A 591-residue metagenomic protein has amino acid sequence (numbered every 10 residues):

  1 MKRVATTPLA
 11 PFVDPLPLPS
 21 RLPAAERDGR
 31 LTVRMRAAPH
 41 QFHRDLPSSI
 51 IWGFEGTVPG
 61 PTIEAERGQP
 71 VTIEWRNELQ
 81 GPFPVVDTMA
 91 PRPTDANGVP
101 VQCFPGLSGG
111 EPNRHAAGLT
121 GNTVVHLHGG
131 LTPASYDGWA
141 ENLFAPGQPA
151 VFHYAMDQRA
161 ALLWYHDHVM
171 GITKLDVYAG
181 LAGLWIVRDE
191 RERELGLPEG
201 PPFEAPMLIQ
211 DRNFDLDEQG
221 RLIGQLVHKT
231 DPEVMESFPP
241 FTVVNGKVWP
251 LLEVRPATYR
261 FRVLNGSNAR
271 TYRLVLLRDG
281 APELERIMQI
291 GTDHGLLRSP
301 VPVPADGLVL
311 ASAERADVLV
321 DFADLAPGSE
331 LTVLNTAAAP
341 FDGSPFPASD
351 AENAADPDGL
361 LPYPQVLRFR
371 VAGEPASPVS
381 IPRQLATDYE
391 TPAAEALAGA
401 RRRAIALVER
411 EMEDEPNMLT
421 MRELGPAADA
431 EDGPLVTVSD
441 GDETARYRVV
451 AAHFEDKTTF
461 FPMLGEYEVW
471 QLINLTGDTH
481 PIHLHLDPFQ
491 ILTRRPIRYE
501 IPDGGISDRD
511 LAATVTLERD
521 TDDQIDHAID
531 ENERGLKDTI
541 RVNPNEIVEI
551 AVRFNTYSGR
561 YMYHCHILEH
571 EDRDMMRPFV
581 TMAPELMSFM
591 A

Functional and structural regions predicted by a protein language model:
M1-H126, L131-S135, W139-F144, P149-V151 (+7 more regions): N-terminal, post-signal-peptide metal-ligating segments of extracellular/periplasmic oxidoreductases, dominated by
V33, I73, V125, D167 (+7 more regions): Divalent metal-coordination and catalytic microenvironments
R44, P82-P91, A179, R270-L277 (+2 more regions): Short, hydrophobic/aromatic beta-strand segments
A65, N77, M156, L264-S267 (+5 more regions): Non-cytosolic beta-sheet module surface loops
P93-R193, P300-A372, T476-H480, R519 (+1 more regions): Extracellular/periplasmic metallocenter environments
T132-A140, F144-A145, I209, L216-A396: Histidine- and aromatic-rich segments of cupredoxin/plastocyanin-like copper-binding domains
R188-A205, E374-D388, A393-L397, P584-A591: Low-complexity, Pro/Ser/Thr- and charge-rich linker/hinge segments at domain boundaries
R278-G295, L475-I525, L568-E571, V580-E585: Active/binding-pocket-proximal capping segment
